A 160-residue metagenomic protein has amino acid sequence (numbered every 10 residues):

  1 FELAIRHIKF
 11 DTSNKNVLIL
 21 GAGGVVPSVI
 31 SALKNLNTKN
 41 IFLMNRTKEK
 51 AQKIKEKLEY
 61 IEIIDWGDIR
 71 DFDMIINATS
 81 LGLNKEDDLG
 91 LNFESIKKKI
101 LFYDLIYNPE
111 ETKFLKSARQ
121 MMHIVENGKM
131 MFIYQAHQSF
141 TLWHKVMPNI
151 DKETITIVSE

Functional and structural regions predicted by a protein language model:
F1-K15: Glycine/small-residue-rich loop that forms an oxyanion/phosphate-binding "nest" at active or ligand-binding sites
A4, I8, S28, A32 (+2 more regions): Rossmann-fold NAD(P)-dependent oxidoreductase module
N14-K34, T38, N45: Glycine-rich adenosine-cofactor-binding loop
N35-N40, Q120-I124: Conserved S-adenosyl-L-methionine
L36-L58: NAD(P)-binding Rossmann-fold cofactor-contacting core
E59-E126: Rossmann-like adenosine-cofactor binding region
L101, L105-E160: Adenosine-phosphate binding glycine-rich loop
